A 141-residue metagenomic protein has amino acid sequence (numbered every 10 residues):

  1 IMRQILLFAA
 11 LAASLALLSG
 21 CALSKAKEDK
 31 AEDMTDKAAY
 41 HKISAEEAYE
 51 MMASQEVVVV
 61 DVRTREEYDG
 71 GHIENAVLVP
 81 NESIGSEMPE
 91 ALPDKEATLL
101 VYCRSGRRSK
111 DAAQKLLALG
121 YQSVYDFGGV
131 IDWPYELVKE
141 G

Functional and structural regions predicted by a protein language model:
R3-A9, L17, C21-E46, M51 (+3 more regions): Rhodanese-like catalytic fold shared by cysteine-dependent sulfurtransferases and DSP/PTP-type phosphatases
V59-D61: Structural scaffold elements adjacent to functional motifs in cytosolic proteins
